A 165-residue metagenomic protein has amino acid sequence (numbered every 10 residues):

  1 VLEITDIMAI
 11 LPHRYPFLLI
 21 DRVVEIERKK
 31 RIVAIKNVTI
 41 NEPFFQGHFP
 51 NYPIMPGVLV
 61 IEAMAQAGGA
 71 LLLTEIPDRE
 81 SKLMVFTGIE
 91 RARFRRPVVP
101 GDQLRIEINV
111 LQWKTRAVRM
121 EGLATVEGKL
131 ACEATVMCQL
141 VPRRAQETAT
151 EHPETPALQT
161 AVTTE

Functional and structural regions predicted by a protein language model:
V1, G68-R105, A131-E133, C138-Q139: Hydrophobic beta-strand-centered segment that forms part of the acyl-chain substrate-binding groove
L2-R14, S81: Short aromatic-glycine motifs in intrinsically disordered, low-complexity regions
M8, N51, F94-R96: Beta-strand-rich interaction surfaces with strong enrichment in secreted/lumenal proteins
Y15-M55: Catalytic strand-loop segment that frames the active site of acyl-thioester-processing enzymes
L19-R22, G88, R93, E107-N109 (+2 more regions): Residues located in well-ordered beta-strands
V23, M64, I108, G128: A residue-level signal for conserved active-site and pocket-lining positions in enzyme catalytic cores
R28-K29, V98-D102, N109-E165: HotDog/MaoC-like acyl-thioester-processing domains
Q46-L73, F86: Compact, glycine-rich, soluble single-domain proteins
